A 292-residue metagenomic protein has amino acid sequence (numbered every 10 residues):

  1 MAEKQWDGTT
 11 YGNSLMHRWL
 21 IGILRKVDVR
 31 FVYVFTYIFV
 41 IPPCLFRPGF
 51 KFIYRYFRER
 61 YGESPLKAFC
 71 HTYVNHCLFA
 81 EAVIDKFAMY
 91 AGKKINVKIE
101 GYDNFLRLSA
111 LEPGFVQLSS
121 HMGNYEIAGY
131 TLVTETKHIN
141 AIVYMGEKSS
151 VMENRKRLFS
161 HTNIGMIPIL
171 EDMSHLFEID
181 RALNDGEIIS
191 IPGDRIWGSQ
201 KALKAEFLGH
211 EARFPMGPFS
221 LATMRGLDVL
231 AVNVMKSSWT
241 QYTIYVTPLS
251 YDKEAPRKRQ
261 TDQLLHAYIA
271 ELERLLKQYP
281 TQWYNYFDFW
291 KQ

Functional and structural regions predicted by a protein language model:
M1-S119, K156, N163: Membrane-anchoring hydrophobic helices of lipid-metabolizing enzymes
L66-K67, H71, L111-E171, D185 (+1 more regions): Catalytic core of membrane glycerolipid acyltransferases/transacylases, capturing the structured, soluble-facing
I95-I99, M122, K148, I169-D172 (+2 more regions): A conditional alpha-helix N-cap/helix-loop micro-motif detector
E100-Y102, I142-Y144, I169, T247-L249 (+1 more regions): Conserved beta-strand termini and adjacent loop/short-helix elements that scaffold enzyme active sites in alpha/beta
F105-L106, G129-Y130, R155-K156, I179-D180 (+1 more regions): Short amphipathic alpha-helical segments and helix-helix/interface helices
T134, H161-T162, M173-Q292: Non-catalytic C-terminal accessory region of glycerolipid acyltransferases and related lyso-lipid remodeling enzymes
